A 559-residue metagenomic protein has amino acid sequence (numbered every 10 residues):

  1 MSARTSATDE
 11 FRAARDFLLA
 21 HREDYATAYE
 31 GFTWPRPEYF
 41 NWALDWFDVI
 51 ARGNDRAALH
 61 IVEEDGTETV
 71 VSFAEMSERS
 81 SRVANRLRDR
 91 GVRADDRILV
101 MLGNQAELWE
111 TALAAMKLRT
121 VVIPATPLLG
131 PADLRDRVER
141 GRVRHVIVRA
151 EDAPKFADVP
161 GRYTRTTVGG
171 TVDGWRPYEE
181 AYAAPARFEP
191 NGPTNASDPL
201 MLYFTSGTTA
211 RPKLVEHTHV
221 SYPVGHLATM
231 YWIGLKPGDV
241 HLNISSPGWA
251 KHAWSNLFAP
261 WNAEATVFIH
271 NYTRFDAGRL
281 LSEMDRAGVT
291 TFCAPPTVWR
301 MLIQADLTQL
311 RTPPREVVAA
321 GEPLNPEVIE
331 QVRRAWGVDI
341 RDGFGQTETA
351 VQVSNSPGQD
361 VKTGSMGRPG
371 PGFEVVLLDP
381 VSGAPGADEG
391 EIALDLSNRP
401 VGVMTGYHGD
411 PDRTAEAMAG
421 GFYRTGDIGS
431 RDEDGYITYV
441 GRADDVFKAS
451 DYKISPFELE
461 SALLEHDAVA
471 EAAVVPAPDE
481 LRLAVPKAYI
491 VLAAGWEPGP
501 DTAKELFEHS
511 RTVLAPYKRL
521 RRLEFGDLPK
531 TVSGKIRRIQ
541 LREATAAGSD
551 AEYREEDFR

Functional and structural regions predicted by a protein language model:
D55-A57, D173, A183-F204, A210-R211 (+1 more regions): Conserved pre-ATP/AMP-binding loop-to-beta segment of ANL
D55-L113, G130-R135, H219-V220: Conserved AMP-binding/adenylate-forming core of the ANL superfamily
E63-G66, E151-A196: ANL superfamily adenylate-forming
T69-A74, L200-V224: Conserved AMP-binding A3 loop
L129-G130, V146-R149, F292, P400 (+5 more regions): AMP-binding/adenylate-forming catalytic core of the ANL superfamily
P223-V240, P247-T290, A305: Conserved AMP-binding/adenylation subdomain of ANL enzymes
N262, V289-C293, I303-K362, E374 (+1 more regions): Gly/Ser/Thr-rich phosphate-binding loop
G372, G383-E416, I454: Conserved ATP/PPi-binding loop(s) of AMP-dependent carboxylate-activating enzymes
